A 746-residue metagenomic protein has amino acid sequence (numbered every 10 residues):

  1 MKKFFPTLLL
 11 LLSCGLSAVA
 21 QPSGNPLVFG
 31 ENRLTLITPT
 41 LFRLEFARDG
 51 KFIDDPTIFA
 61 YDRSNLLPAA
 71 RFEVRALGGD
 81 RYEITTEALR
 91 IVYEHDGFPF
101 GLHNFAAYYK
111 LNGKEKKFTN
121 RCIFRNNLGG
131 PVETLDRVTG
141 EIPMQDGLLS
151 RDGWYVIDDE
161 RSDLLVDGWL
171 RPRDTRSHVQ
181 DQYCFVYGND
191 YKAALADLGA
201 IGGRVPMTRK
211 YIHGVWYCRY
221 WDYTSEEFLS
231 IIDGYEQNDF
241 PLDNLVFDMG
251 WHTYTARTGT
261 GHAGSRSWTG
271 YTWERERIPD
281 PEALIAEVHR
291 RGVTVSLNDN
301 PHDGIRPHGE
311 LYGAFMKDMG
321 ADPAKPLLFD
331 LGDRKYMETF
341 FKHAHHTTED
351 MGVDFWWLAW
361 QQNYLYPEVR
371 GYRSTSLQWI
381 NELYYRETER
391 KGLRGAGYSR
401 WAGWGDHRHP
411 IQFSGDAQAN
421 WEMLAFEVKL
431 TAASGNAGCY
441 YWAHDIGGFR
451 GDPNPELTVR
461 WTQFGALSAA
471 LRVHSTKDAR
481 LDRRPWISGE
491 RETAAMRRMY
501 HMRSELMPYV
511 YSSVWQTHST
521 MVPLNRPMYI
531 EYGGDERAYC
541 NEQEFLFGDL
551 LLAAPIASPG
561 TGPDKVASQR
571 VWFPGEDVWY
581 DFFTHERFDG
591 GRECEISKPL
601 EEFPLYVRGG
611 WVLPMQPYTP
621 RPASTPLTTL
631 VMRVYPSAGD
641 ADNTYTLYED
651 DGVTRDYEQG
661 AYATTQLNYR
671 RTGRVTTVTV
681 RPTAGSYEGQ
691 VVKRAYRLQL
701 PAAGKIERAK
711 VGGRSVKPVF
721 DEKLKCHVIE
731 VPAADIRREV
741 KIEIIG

Functional and structural regions predicted by a protein language model:
F4-C14: Sec-dependent N-terminal signal peptides
V19-G202, T208-Y211, C218, S225-E227 (+7 more regions): N-terminal accessory segment at the very beginning of proteins
P56-R71, M319, Y580-L600, R708-V731: Solvent-exposed beta-strand/loop surfaces of large extracellular or lumenal domains
I91, N104-E602, V607-R608: Catalytic-domain carbohydrate-binding cleft regions of carbohydrate-active enzymes
N668, E730-A733: Beta-strand-rich interaction surfaces with strong enrichment in secreted/lumenal proteins
